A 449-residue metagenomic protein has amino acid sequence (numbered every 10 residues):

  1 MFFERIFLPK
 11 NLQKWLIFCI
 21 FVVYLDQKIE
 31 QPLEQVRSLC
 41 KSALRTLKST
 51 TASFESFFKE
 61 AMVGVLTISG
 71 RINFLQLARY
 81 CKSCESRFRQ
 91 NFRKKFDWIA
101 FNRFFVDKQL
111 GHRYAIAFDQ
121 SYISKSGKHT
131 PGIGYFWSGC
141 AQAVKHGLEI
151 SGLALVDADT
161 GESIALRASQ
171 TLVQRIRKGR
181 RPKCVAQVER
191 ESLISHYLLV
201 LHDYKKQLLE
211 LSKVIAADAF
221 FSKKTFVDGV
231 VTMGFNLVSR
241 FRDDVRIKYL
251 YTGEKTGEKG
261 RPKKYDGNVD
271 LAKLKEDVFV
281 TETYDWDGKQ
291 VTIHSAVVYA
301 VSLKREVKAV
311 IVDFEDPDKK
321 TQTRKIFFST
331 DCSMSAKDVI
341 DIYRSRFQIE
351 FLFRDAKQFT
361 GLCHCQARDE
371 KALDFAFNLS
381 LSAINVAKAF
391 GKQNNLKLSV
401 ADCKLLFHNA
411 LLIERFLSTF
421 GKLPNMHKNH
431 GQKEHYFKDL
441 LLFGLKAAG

Functional and structural regions predicted by a protein language model:
L16-I20, Y24: Short, positively charged and aromatic/hydrophobic N-terminal segments
L25-F57, G64-V65, T160-Q170, K183-L193 (+6 more regions): A short, flexible helix-boundary coil/loop motif
Q76, R87, G139-E210, E306-I326: Electropositive, glycine- and tryptophan-enriched low-complexity nucleic-acid-binding patches
L77, Y114-S126, L153, V214-S222 (+4 more regions): Short, conserved catalytic/metal-binding motifs centered on acidic residues
Y80-N91: Short, basic interhelical loop/turn and adjoining N-cap of the next helix at nucleic-acid- or acidic-partner-contacting
F92-L172: Active-site-proximal, Lys/Arg-enriched surface segment that forms a nucleic-acid-binding/basic interface patch
Y122, A336-A367: Short amphipathic alpha-helical "interface-anchor" segments enriched in bulky aromatics
G179-K259: Domain-level cores of phosphate- or acyl-group-handling catalytic modules
